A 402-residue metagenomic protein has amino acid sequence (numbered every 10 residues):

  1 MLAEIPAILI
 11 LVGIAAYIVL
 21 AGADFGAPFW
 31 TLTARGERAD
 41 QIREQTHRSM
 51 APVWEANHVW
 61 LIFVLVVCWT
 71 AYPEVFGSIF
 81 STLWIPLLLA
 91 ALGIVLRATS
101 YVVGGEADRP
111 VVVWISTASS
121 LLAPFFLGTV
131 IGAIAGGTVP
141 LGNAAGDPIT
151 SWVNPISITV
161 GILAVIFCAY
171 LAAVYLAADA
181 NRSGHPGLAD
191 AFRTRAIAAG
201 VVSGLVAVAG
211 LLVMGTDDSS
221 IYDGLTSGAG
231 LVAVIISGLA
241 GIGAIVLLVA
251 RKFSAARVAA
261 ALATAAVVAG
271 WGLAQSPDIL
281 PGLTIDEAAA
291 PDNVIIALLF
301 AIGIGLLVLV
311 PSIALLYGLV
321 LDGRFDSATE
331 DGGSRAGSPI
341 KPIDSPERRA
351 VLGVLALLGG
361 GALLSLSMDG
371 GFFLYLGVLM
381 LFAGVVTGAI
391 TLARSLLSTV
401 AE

Functional and structural regions predicted by a protein language model:
M1-A56, I62-V66: N-terminal signal-anchor module of multipass membrane proteins
L2, T31-A51, D286-E287, G303 (+3 more regions): Extramembrane terminal tails and long inter-domain/linker segments of multi-pass membrane proteins
T31-R43, A71-G77, A98-W114, A178-A189 (+3 more regions): Membrane-interfacial helix termini and the short, flexible loops that connect transmembrane helices in multi-pass
P52-W60, T117-P124, A196-V202, D344-L355: Select subsegments of transmembrane alpha-helices in polytopic membrane proteins, especially boundary-proximal
V53-S120, I221-G228: Membrane-interface helix-loop-helix modules in multi-pass inner-membrane proteins
V103-A256, G270: Long, contiguous internal "core" modules enriched in hydrophobic/ aromatic residues
N154-A169, I295-S312: Hydrophobic alpha-helical transmembrane segments
Y222-V232, A288-L306, L374: Membrane-interface transmembrane-helix boundary segments in multi-pass integral membrane proteins
